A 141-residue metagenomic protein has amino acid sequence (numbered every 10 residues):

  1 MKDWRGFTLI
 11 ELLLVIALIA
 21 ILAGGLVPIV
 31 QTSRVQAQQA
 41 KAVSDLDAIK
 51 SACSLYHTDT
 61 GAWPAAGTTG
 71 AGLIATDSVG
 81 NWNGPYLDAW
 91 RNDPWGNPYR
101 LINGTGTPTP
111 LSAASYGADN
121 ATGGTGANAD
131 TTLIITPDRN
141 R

Functional and structural regions predicted by a protein language model:
K2-Q31: N-terminal single-pass transmembrane signal-anchor helix
I29-D47: Aliphatic-rich helix starts adjacent to a transmembrane/signal segment
Q39, N97-P98, N103-R141: Short, surface-exposed interaction loops/tails
V43, A48, C53-A89, G106-T107 (+1 more regions): Short, glycine/small-hydrophobic-rich surface segments
